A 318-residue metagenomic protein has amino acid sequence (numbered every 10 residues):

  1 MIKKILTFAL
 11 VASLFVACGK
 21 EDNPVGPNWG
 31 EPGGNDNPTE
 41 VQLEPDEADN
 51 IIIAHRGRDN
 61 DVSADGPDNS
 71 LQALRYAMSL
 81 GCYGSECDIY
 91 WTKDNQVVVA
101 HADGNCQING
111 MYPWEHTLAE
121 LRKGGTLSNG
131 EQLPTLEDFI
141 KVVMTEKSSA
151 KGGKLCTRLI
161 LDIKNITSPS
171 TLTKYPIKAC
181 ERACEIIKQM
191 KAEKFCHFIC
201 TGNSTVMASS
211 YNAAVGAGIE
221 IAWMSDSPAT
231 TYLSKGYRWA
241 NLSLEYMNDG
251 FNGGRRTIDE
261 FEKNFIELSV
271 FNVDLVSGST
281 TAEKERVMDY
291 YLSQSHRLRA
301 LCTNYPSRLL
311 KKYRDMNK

Functional and structural regions predicted by a protein language model:
M1-V16: Sec-dependent bacterial lipoprotein signal peptides
C18-K318: Phosphate-group recognition and catalysis centered on beta-loop-alpha active-site segments
